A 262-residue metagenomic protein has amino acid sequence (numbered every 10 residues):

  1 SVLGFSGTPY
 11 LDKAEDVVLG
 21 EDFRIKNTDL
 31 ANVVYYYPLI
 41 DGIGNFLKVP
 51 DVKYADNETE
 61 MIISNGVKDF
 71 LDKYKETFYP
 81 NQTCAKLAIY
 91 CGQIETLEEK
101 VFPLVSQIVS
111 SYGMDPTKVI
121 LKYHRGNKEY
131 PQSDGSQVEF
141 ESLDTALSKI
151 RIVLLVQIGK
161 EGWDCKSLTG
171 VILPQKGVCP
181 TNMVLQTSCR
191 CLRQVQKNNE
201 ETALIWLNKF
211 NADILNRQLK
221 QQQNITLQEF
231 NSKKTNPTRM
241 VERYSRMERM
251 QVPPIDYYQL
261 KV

Functional and structural regions predicted by a protein language model:
S1-L3, Y10-K149, G177-L185, R190-V262: Helicase-associated low-complexity regulatory tails and linkers flanking the ATPase motor
G4-F5, L173: A short, hydrophobic beta-strand element of the alpha/beta-hydrolase
S6-T8, Q157: Conserved H-loop
A88-Y90, L154, I172: Structural motif
I152-T169, T187-C191: SF2 helicase motor core recognition
